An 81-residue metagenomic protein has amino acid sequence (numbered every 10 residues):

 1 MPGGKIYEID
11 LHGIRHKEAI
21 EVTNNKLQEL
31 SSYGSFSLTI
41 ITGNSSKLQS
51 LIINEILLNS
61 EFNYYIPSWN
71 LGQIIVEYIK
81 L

Functional and structural regions predicted by a protein language model:
M1-L81: Long, charged, low-complexity intrinsically disordered regions
